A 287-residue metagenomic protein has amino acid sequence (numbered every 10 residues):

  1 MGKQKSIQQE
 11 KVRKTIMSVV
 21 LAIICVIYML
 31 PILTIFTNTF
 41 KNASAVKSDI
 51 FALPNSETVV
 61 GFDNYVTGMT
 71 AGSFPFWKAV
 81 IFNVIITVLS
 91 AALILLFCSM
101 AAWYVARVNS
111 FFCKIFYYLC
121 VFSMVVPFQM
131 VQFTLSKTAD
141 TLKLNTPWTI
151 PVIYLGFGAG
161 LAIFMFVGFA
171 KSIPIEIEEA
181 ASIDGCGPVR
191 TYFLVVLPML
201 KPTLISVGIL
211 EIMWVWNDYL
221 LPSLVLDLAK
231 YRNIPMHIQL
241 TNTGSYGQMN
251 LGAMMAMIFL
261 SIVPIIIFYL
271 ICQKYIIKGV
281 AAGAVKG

Functional and structural regions predicted by a protein language model:
G2-G287: A hydrophobic, multi-pass inner-membrane permease signature
